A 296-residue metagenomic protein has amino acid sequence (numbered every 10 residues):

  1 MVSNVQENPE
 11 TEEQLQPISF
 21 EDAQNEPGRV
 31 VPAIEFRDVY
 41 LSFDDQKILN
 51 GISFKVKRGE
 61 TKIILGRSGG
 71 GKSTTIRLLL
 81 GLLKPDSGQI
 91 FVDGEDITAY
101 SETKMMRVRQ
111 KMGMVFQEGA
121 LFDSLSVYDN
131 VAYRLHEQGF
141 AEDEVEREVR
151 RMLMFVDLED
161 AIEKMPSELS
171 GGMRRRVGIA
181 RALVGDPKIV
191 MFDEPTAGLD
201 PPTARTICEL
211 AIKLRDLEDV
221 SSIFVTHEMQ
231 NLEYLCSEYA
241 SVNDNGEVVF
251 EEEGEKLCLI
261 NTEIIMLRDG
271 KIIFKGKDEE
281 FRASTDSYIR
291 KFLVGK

Functional and structural regions predicted by a protein language model:
L80: Helix-to-loop junction immediately C-terminal to a conserved catalytic motif
E95-D96, H136, D143-A161: Conserved ABC ATPase "signature" region
L125-A132: Short coil-to-helix segment of the ABC ATPase nucleotide-binding domain corresponding to the Q-loop/switch region
M165-L169, M173: Conserved ABC ATPase signature
V184-K188: A short, proline-enriched helix->beta-strand linker immediately N-terminal to the Walker B motif in ABC-type P-loop
V190-D193: Catalytic Walker B motif of ABC-type/P-loop ATPase nucleotide-binding domains
R205-E218, E233, S237-E238, E255: Helical segment within the ABC ATPase nucleotide-binding domain
